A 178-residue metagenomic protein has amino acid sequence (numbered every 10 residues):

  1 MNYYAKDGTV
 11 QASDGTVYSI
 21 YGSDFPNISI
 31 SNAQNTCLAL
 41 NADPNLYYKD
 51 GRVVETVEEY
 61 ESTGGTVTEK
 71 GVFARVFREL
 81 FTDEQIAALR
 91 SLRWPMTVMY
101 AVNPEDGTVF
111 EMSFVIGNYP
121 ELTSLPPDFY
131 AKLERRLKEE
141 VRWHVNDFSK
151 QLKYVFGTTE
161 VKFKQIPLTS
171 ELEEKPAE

Functional and structural regions predicted by a protein language model:
N2-E178: Charge-biased low-complexity segments
